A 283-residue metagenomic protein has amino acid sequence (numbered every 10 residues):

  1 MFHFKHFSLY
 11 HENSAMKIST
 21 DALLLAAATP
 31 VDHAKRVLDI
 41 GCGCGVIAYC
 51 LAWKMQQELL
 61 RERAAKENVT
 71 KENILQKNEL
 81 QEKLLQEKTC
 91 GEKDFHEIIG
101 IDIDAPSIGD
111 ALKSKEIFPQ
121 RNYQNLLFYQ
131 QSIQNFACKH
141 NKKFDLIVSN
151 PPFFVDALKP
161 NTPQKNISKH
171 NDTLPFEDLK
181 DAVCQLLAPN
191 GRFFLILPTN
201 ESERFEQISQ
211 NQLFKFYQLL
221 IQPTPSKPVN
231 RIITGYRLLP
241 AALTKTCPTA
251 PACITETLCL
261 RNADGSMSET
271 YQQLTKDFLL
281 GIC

Functional and structural regions predicted by a protein language model:
M1-V31: Class I SAM-dependent transferase core
Y10, L127-Y129, Y217-L219: General small-molecule cofactor/ligand-binding pocket signal
S14, I18, L174-V229: Conserved Class I SAM-dependent methyltransferase catalytic core
L25, N150, L179, Y236: Residue-level signal for inorganic ion chemistry
A27-R61, K66, C90-H140, L146-S149 (+1 more regions): Conserved SAM/SAH cofactor-binding pocket of Class I
L60, A65, T70, L75 (+4 more regions): Intrinsically disordered, low-complexity proline-rich tandem-repeat tracts
P151-D178: Mobile active-site "lid"/loop adjacent to the S-adenosyl-L-methionine
P228-C283: SAM/dcSAM-binding transferase cores
